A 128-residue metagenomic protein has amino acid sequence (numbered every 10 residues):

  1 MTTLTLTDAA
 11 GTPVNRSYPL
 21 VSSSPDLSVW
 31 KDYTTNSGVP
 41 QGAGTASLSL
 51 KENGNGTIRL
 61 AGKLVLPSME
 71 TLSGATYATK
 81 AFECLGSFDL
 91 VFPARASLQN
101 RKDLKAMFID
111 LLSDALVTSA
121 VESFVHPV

Functional and structural regions predicted by a protein language model:
M1-V29: N-terminal "first-domain core" detector
T2, L6-A9, S97-V128: Compositionally biased, intrinsically disordered linkers/stalks adjacent to structured regions
T7, S49-K51, V91-P93: A structural detector for beta-sheet-dominated domains
P13, N36-A43, M69-A75: Short, surface-exposed beta-strand/loop "edge" segments at domain boundaries and coil↔beta transitions
D32-V65: Amphipathic, interaction-prone secondary-structure segments
G54, L66-L72, F88-A96: Beta-strand elements of well-folded, non-transmembrane domains
K63-L85: Mid-chain, well-packed structural core segment of small domains
K80-D103, I109: Membrane pore-forming effector domains from diverse proteins
